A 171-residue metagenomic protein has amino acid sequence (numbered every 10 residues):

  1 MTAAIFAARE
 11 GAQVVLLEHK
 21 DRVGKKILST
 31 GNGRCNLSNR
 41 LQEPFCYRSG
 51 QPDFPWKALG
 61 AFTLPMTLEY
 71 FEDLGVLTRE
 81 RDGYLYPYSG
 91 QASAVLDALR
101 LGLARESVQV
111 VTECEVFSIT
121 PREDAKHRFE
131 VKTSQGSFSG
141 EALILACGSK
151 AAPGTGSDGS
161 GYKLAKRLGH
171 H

Functional and structural regions predicted by a protein language model:
M1, V23-G24, P153: Catalytic P-loop NTPase motifs of RecA-like helicase/translocase cores
M1-L16: N-terminal Rossmann-like FAD-binding beta1-loop-alpha1 element of flavoenzymes
T2, F6, K26-I27, L143 (+1 more regions): Hydrophobic/aromatic ligand-binding patch that stacks against planar heteroaromatic rings of cofactors or nucleotides
F6, H19, G156-S157: N-terminal amphipathic alpha-helix initiation
E10, S93-A94, A98-H171: Predominantly flavin-linked oxidoreductase catalytic cores and closely associated redox partners
A12-V15, T78, L143: Hydrophobic anchor at the start of a short beta-strand that flanks the dinucleotide cofactor-binding loop
H19-Q109, C114: Conserved N-terminal/central alpha/beta ligand/cofactor-binding core
